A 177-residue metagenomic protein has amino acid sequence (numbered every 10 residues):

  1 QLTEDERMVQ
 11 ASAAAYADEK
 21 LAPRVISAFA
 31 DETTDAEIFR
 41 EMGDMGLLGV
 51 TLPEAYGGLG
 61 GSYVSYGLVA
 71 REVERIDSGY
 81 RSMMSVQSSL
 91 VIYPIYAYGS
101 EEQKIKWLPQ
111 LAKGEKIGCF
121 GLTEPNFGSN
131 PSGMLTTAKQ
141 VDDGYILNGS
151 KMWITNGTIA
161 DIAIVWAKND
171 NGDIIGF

Functional and structural regions predicted by a protein language model:
Q1-M8: Intrinsic disorder at enzyme termini
Q10, T33-E37, G58-Y66: A structural motif shared across PLP-dependent enzymes of the aminotransferase-like
L21-T33: C-terminal helix-coil-helix/basic helical segment that borders enzyme active sites and/or dimer interfaces and provides
D44-E115, T155-I162: Internal helix-loop-helix
G114-L122: A short, Trp-centered hydrophobic/proline-enriched beta-strand micro-motif
T136-K139: A structural signal for short hydrophobic beta-strand segments in well-ordered beta-sheet cores
N148-F177: A short core secondary-structure module
